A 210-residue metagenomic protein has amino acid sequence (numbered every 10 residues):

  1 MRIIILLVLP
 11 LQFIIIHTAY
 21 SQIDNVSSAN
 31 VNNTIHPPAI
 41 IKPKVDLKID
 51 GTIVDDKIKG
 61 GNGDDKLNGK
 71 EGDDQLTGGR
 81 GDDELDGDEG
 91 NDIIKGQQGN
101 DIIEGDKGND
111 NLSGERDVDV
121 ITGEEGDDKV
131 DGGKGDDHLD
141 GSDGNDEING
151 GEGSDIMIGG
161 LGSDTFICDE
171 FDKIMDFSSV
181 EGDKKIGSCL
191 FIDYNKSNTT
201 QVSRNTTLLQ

Functional and structural regions predicted by a protein language model:
M1-I23: Classical Sec-dependent N-terminal signal peptides that target proteins to the secretory pathway
L11, Q22, V180-Q210: Low-complexity acidic/polar repeat-biased segments
Q22-Q75: N-terminal segments that cap or nucleate solenoid repeat domains
I35, I93-K95, I102-I103, L112 (+4 more regions): Threonine-centered tandem repeat motifs in low-complexity domains
K42, D50-G51, G60, G69 (+12 more regions): Glycine-centered beta-turn/loop sites at beta-strand termini
D55, D64, D73, D82 (+9 more regions): Consensus positions within tandem repeat domains that build extended binding/scaffold surfaces
I93-G96, I102, D110-N111, D146-G150 (+1 more regions): Extracellular beta-strand repeat scaffolds in secreted/surface proteins
